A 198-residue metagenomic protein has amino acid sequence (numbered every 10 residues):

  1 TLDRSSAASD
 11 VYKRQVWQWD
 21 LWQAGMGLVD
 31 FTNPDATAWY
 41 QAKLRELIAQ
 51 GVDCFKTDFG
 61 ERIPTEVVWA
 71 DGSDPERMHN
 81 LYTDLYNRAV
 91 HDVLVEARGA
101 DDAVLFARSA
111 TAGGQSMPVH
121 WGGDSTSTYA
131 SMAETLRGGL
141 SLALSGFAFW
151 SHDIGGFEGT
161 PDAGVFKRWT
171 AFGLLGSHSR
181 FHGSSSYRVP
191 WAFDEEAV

Functional and structural regions predicted by a protein language model:
T1, V29-T37, H79-N80, V198: Short acidic-aromatic active-site loops that bind/stabilize oxyanions
T1-A8, Y12: Single conserved hydrophobic/aromatic residue that forms the stacking wall/gate of nucleotide- or nucleobase-binding
K13-Q15, G72: Detector for glycine-centered tight turns/loop "hinges" at secondary-structure junctions
W17-A38, R45-E46: Active-site loop and adjoining helix of the penicillin-binding protein/serine DD-peptidase-beta-lactamase fold
Q41-F55, G60-V198: Active-site-proximal substrate-binding groove within the catalytic cores of carbohydrate-active enzymes
